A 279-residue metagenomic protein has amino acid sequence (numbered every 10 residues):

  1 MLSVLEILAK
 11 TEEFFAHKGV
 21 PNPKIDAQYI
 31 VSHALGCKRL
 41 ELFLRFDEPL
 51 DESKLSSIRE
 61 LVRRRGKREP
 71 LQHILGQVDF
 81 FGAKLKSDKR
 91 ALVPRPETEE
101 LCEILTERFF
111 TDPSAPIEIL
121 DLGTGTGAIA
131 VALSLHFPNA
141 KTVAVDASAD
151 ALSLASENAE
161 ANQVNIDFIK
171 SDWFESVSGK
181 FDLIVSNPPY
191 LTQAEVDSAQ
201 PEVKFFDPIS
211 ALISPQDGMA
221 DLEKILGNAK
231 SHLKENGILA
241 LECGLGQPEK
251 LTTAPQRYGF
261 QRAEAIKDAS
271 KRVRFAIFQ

Functional and structural regions predicted by a protein language model:
M1-F43, D47-E48: Non-catalytic accessory regions of SAM-dependent methyltransferases
F15, F109, A159, A229 (+1 more regions): Conserved hydrophobic residues forming the short capping helix/wall of the S-adenosyl-L-methionine
I30, R68, T98, I129 (+6 more regions): Residue-level signal for inorganic ion chemistry
S32-R108: Conserved AdoMet
K84, K141, N165-D167, Q261-E264: Conserved beta-strand segments of alpha/beta enzyme cores
E97-S198: Conserved SAM/SAH cofactor-binding pocket of Class I
Y190-D221: Mobile active-site "lid"/loop adjacent to the S-adenosyl-L-methionine
Q216-F278: Conserved Class I SAM-dependent methyltransferase catalytic core
